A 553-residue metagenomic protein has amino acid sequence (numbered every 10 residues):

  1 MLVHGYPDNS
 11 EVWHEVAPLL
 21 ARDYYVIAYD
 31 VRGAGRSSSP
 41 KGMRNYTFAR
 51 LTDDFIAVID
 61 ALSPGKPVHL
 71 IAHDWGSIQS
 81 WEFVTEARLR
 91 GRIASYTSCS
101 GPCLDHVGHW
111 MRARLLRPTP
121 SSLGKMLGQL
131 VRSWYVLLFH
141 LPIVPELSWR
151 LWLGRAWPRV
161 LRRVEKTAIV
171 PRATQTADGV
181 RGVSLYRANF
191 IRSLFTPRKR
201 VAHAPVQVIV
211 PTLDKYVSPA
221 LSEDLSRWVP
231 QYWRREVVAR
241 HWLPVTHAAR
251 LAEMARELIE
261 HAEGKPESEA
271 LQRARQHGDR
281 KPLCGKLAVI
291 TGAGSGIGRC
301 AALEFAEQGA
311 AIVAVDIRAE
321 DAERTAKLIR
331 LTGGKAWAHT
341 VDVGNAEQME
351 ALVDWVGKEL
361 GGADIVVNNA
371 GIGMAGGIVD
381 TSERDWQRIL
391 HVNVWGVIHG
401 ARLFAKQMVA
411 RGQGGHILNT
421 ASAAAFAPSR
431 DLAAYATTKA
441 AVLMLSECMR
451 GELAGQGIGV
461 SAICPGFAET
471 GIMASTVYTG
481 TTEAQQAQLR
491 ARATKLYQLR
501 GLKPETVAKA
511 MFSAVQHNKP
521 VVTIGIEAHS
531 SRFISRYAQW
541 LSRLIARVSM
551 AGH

Functional and structural regions predicted by a protein language model:
M1-R36: Conserved HGGG/HGGXW glycine-rich cap/lid loop of the alpha/beta-hydrolase fold
W13, G377-I378, D385-Q387: Substrate-binding pocket helix/loop in short-chain dehydrogenase/reductase
I27, A34-I71, S77-Q231: Flexible "cap/lid" subdomain of the alpha/beta-hydrolase fold that forms the substrate-access gate
L287, G294-S295: Conserved glycine-rich cofactor-binding loop
A401, T438: Active-site helix of classical SDR
S422: Residue(s) in the substrate-gating loop at a strand-loop-helix junction that position the organic substrate next
G455-I526: SDR active-site lid
